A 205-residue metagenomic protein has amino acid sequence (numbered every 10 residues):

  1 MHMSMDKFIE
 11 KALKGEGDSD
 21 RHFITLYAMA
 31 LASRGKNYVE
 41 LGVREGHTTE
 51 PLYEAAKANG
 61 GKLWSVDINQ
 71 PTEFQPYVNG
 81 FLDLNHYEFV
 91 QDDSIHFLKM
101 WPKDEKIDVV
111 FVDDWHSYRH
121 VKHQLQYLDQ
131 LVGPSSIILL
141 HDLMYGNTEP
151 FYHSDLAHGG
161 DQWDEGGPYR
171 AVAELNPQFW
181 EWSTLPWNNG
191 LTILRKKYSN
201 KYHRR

Functional and structural regions predicted by a protein language model:
M1-F111, W115-R205: A short alpha-helical cap/connector motif
